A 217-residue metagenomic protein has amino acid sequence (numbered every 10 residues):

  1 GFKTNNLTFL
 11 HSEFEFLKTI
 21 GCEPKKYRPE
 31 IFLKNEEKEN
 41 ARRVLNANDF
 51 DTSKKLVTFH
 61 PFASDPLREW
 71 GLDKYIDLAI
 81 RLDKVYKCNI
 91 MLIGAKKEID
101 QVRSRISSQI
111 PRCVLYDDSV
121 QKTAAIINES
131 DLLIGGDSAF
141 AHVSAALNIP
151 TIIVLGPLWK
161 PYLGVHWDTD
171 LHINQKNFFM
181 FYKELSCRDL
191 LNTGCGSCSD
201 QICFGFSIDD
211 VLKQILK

Functional and structural regions predicted by a protein language model:
G1-K217: Catalytic machinery of carbohydrate-active enzymes, primarily nucleotide-sugar-dependent glycosyltransferases
